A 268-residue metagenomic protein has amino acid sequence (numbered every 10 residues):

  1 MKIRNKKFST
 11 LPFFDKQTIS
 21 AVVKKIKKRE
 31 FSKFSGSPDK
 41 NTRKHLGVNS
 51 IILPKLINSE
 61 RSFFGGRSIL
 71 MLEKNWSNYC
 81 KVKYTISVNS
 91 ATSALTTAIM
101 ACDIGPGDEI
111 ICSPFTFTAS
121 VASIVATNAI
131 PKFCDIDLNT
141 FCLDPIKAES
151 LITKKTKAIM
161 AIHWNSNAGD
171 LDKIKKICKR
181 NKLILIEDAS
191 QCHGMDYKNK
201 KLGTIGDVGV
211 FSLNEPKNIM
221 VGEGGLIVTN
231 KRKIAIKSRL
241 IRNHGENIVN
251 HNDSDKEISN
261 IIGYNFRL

Functional and structural regions predicted by a protein language model:
M1-A101, G105, K179: Conserved PLP-binding active-site segment in aminotransferase class I/II-type PLP enzymes
K16-S20, K24-K27, L70-K74, N78 (+4 more regions): Replace "anionic and nucleotidyl ligands
E30-F31, S37-K40, K44-H45, C192-K198 (+1 more regions): Active-site region of PLP-dependent enzymes
C80, G105, K154, G203-T204 (+1 more regions): Structured loop/turn residues at beta-strand edges in well-structured enzyme cores
V82-Y84, V88-T92, D137-L138, N199 (+1 more regions): Short, acidic/glycine-rich phosphate-metal binding loop used to engage nucleotide
S93, M100-R180, I184-A189, D196: PLP-dependent aminotransferase-like
